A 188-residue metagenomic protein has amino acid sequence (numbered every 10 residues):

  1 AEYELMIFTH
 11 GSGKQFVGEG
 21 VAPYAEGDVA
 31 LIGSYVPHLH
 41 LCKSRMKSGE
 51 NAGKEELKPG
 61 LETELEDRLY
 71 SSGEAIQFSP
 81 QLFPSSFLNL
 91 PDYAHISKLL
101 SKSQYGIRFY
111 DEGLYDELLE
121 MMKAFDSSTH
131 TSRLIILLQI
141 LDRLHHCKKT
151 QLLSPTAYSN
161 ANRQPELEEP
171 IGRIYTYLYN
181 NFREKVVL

Functional and structural regions predicted by a protein language model:
A1-K98, S127-H130: N-terminal regulatory/effector-sensing and dimerization cores that precede helix-turn-helix DNA-binding domains
A75, S97, Q104, L119-E120 (+2 more regions): Generic signal for short, ordered secondary-structure residues within or immediately flanking folded domains
N89-L119: Aromatic/histidine-rich interaction motifs
I107-G113, D126-V187: Short, Lys/Arg-enriched, Trp-marked, Pro/Gly-tolerant hinge/linker segments that flank
L118-D126: A long, hydrophobic alpha-helical segment
